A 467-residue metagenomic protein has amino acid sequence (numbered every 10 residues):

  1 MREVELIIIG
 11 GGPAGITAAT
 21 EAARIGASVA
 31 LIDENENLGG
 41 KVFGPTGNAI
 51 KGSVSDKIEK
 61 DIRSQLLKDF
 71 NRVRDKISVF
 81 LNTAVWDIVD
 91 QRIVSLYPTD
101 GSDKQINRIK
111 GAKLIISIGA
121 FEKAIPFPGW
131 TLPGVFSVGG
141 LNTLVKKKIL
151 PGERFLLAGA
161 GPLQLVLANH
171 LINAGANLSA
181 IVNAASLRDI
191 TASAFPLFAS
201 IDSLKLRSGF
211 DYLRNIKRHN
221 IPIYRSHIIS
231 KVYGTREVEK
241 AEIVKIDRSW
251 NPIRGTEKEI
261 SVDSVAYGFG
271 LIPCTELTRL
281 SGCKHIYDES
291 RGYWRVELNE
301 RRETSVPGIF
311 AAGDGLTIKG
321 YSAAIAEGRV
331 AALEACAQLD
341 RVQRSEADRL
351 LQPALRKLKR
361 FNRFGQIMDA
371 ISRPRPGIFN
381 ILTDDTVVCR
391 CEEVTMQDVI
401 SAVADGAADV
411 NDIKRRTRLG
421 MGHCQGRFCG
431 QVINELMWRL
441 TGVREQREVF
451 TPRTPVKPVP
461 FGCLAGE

Functional and structural regions predicted by a protein language model:
M1-E467: Residues forming the flavin
